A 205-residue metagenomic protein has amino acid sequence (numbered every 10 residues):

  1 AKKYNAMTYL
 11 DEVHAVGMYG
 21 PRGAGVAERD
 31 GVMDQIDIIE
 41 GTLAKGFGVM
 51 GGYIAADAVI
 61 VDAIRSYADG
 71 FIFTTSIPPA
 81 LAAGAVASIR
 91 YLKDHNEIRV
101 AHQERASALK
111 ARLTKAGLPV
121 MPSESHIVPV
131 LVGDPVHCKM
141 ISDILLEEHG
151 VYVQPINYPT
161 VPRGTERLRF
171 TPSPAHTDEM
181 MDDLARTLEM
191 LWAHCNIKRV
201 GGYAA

Functional and structural regions predicted by a protein language model:
A1-N5, H137-C138, E179: Active-site core of PLP-dependent enzymes with the aminotransferase class I/II
A1-N5, H14-I38: Active-site pre-lysine segment of PLP-dependent enzymes
V13-A15, A58, P78, Y158-T160: Short, ordered loop/turn segments at secondary-structure junctions
I38-E40, F47-N96: Conserved core segment of the aminotransferase class I/II
A55, P129-G133, T171-S173: Short hydrophobic/aromatic beta-strand micro-patches that form the beta-sheet surface supporting nucleotide- or nucleic
V86-Y152: Conserved PLP-dependent catalytic core of the aminotransferase class-I/II
E147-E148, T160-A205: PLP-dependent enzyme catalytic core of the Aspartate aminotransferase-like
